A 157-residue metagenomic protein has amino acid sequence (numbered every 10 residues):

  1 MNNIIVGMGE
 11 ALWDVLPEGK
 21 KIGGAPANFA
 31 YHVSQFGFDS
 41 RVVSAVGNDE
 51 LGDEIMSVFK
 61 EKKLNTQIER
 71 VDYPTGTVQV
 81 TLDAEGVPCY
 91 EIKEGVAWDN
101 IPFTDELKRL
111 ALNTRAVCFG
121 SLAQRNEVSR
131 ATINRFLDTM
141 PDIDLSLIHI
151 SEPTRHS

Functional and structural regions predicted by a protein language model:
M1-L64, V78: Glycine-rich phosphate/adenosyl-contacting loop at the front of the ribokinase-like
V6-M8, A116-C118, S146: Structural motif
D14-V15, N100, R125-N126: Short glycine-rich, flexible loops that bind phosphorylated cofactors or substrates
I22-G24, R130-R135: Charged helix-capping and loop-helix junction motifs
D39-S121: Conserved N-terminal subdomain of the carbohydrate kinase-like
A123-S129, R155: Active-site glycine- and acidic-residue-rich loops that bind and position anionic ligands or nucleotide-like cofactors
M140-L145: A short helix->loop->beta-strand "cap" motif at the edges of active sites that frequently abuts
I148-S157: Single conserved hydrophobic/aromatic residue that forms the stacking wall/gate of nucleotide- or nucleobase-binding
